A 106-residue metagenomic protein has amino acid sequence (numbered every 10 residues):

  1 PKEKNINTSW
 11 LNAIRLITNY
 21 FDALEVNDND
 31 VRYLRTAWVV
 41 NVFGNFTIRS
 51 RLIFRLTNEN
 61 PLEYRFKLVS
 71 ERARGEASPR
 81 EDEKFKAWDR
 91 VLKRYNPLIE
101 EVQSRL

Functional and structural regions predicted by a protein language model:
P1-L106: Ser/Thr-rich, low-complexity intrinsically disordered terminal regions
